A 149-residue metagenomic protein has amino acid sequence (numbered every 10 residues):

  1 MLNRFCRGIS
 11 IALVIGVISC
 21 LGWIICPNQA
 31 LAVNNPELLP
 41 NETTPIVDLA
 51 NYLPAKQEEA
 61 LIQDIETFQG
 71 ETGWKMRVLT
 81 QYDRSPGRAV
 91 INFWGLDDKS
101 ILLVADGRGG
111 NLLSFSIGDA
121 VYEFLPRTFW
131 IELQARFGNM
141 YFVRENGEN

Functional and structural regions predicted by a protein language model:
L2-L102, D106-N149: A structural boundary signal for the start of the first folded domain, especially the loop/turn and N-capping region
